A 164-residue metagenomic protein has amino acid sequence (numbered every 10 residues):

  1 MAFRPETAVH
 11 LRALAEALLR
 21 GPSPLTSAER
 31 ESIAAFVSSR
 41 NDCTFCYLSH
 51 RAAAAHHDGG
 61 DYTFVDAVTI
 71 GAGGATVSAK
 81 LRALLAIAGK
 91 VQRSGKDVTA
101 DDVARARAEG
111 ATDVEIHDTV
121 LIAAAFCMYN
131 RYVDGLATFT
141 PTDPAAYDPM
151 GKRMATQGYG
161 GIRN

Functional and structural regions predicted by a protein language model:
M1-N164: Hydrophobic alpha-helical segments
